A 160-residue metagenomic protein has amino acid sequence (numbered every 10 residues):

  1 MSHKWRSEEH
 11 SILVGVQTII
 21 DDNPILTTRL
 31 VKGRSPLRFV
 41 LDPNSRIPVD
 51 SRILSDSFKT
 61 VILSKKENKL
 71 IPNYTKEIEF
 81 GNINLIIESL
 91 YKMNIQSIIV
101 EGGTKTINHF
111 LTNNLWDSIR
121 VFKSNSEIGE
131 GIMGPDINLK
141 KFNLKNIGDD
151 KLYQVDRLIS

Functional and structural regions predicted by a protein language model:
M1-S160: Enzymes that bind and transform nitrogen-containing heteroaromatic metabolites
